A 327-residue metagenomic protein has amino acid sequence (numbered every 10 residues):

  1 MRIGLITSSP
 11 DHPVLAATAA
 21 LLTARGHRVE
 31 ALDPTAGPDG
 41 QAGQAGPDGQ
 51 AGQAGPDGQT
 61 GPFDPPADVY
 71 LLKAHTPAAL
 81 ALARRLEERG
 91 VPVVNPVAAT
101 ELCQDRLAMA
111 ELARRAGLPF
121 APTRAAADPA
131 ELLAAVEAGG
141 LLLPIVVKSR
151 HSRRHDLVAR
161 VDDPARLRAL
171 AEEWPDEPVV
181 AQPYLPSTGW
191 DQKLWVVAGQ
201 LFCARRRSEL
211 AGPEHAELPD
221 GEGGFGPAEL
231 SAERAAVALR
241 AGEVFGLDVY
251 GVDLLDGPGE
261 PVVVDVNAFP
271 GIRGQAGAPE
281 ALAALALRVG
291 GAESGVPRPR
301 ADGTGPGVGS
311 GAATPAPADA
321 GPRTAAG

Functional and structural regions predicted by a protein language model:
I3-T7, D39, G43, G52-G61 (+5 more regions): Active-site nucleotide/adenylate-binding loops and adjacent lid/helix of ATP-dependent enzymes
T7-G43, D48-T123: Conserved N-proximal alpha/beta basic substrate-recognition cap immediately N-terminal to, or forming the N-lobe
A36-F63, A292-A326: Intrinsically disordered, low-complexity terminal tails and inter-domain linkers enriched for S/T/G/P/D/E
A67-L71, L194-V196, L254, E260-G274: A short beta-strand motif that forms the metal-chelation/ATP-contact edge of phosphoryl-transfer active sites
H75-P77, H151-S152, F269: Short glycine-rich anion-binding loops that position phosphate/pyrophosphate groups of nucleotides and phosphorylated
A121, D156, W190-Q192, G199 (+2 more regions): Change "...and in nucleic-acid phosphodiester-cleaving endonucleases..." to "...and in nucleic-acid processing enzymes
D156-F245: Phosphate-binding site of ATP-dependent enzymes
E214-P261, N267, G277-G295: A long amphipathic alpha-helix within ATP-dependent nucleotide-binding catalytic cores
